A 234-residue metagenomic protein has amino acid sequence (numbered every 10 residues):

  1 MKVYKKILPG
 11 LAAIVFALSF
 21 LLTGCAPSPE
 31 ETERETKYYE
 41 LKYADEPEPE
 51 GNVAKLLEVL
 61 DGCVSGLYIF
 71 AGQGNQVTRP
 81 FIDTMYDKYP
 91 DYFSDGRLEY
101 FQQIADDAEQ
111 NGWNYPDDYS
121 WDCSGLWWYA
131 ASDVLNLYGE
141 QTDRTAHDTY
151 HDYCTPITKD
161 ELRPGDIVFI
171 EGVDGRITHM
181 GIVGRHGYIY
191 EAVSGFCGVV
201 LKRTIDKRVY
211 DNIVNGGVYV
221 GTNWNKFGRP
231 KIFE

Functional and structural regions predicted by a protein language model:
K2-L11: Bacterial N-terminal signal peptides that target proteins for export
L21-G24: C-terminal motif of bacterial Sec signal peptides marking the signal peptidase cleavage site
S28-D133: N-terminal capping segments
G51-N52, G62, K159-R163, D174-R176 (+1 more regions): Extracellular/periplasmic catalytic domains that process cell-envelope and extracellular macromolecules
F70-G72, Y100-P164, R176, V200-L201 (+3 more regions): Catalytic cysteine-centered active-site loop
I167, R176-E191: Catalytic nucleophile-His microenvironment captured as a short glycine-rich beta-strand/loop that brackets
K226-E234: Short beta-strand-to-coil "C-cap" segments at the C-terminal boundary of structured domains/repeats, marking
